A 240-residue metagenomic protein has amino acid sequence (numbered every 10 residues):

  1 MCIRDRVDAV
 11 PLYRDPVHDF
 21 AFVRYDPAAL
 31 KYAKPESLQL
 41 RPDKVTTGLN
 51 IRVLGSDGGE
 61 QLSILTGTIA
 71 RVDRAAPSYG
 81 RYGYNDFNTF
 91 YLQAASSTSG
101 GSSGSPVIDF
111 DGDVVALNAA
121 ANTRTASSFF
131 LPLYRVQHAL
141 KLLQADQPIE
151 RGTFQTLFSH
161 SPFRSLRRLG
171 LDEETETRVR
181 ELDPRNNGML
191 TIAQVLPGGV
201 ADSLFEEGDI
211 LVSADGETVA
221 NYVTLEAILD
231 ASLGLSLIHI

Functional and structural regions predicted by a protein language model:
M1-D5, I238-I240: Conserved small/polar residues in nucleotide/adenosyl-binding loops
R4-S63, Y91, T123-A126, V219-A220: Conserved active-site neighborhood of the chymotrypsin/trypsin-like protease fold
A9, K44-D57, A94-T98, S102-R124 (+2 more regions): Active-site-proximal beta-strands of protease catalytic cores
R14-H18, R74-Y91, Q147-I149, S165-N187: Gly/Ser-enriched beta-turn/beta-hairpin loop segments
D26-L38, I64-A126, F130, T191-A193: Active-site region of chymotrypsin-like
K31, S56-Q61, V114-L182, T224-E226 (+1 more regions): C-terminal cap/linker of serine protease catalytic domains
S96-P106, P162-S213, E217-A220: PDZ/PDZ-like domain segments forming the peptide/carboxylate-binding groove, activating on the N-terminal beta-strands
S128-Q137, V200-L237: PDZ domains, with a preference for the canonical peptide-binding region formed by the helix
